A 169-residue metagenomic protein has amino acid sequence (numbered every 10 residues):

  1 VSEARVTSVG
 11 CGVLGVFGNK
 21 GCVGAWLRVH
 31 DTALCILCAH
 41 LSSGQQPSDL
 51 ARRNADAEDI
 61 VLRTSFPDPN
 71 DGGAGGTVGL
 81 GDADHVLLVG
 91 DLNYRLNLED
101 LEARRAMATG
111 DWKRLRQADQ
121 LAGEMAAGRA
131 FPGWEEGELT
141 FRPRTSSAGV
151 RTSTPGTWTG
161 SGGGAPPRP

Functional and structural regions predicted by a protein language model:
V1-S42: Structured beta-strand-rich core segments of catalytic domains in phosphoester-bond hydrolases
V29, A39, Q46-P169: Catalytic lobes of large eukaryotic enzymes
